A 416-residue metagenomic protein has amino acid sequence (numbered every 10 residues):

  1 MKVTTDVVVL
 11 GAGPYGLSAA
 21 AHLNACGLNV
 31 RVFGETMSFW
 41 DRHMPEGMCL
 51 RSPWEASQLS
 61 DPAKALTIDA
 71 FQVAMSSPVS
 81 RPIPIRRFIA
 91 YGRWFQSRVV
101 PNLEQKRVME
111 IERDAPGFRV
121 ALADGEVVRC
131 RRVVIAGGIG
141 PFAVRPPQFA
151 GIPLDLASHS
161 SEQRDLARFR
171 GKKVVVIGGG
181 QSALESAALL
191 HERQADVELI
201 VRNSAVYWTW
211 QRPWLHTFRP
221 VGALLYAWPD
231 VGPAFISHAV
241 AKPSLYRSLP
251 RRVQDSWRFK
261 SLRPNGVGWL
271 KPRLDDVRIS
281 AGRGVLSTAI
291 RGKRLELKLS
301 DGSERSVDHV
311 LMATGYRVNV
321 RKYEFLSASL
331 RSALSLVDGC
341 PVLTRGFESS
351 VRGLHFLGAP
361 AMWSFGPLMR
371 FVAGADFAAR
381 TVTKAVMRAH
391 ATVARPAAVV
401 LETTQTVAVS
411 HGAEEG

Functional and structural regions predicted by a protein language model:
M1-T36, R81-Q181, E185-G416: Flavin (primarily FAD) cofactor-binding/catalytic cores of flavoenzymes
D41-M75, A227-R247: Flavin (FAD/FMN) cofactor-binding and adjacent substrate-gating region of FAD-dependent oxidoreductase domains
